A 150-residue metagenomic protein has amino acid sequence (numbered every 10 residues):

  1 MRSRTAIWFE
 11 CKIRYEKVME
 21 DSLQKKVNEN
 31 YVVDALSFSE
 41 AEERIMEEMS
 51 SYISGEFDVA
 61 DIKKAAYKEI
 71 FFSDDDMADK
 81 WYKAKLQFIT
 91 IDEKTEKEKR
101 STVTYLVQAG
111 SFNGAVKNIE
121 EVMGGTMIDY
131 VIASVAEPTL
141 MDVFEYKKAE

Functional and structural regions predicted by a protein language model:
R2-K26, D76-R100: Short aromatic-glycine-(Arg/Gly/Cys) micro-motifs in beta-strand/loop hairpins
A6-I13, Y31-V32, A41, I45 (+4 more regions): Short, structured motif recognition centered on aromatic/hydrophobic residues
K17-D34, S51-S54, K97-Y105, G125-I132: A cross-kingdom feature marking solvent-exposed beta-strand/loop segments within repeated, beta-rich binding/scaffold
D34-A66: Short, well-structured hydrophobic secondary-structure segments
E56-K83, I91: Extended, compositionally biased
S73-M77, F144-E150: Short, low-order "capping/linker" segments at domain edges
V103-F144: Mixed-charge, glycine-accented linear interaction segment located at domain edges/termini
